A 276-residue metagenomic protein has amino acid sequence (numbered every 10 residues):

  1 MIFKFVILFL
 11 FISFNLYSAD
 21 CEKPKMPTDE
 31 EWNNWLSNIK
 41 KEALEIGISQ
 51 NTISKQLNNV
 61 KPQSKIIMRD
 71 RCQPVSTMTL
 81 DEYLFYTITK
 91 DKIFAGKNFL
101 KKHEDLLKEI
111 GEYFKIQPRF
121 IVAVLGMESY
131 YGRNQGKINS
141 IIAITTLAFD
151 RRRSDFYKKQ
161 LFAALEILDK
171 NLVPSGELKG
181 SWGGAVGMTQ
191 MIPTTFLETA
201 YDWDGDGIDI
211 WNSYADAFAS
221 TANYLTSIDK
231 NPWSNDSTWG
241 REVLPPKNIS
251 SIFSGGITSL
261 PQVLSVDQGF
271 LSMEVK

Functional and structural regions predicted by a protein language model:
K4-F14: Sec-dependent N-terminal signal peptides
L16-A19: Boundary at the C-terminal end of the N-terminal hydrophobic targeting segment
C21-P62: N-terminal mature-domain "stem" immediately C-terminal to a signal peptide or N-terminal signal-anchor/transmembrane
G47-K276: Catalytic glycan-binding domains that act on GlcNAc-containing polysaccharides
